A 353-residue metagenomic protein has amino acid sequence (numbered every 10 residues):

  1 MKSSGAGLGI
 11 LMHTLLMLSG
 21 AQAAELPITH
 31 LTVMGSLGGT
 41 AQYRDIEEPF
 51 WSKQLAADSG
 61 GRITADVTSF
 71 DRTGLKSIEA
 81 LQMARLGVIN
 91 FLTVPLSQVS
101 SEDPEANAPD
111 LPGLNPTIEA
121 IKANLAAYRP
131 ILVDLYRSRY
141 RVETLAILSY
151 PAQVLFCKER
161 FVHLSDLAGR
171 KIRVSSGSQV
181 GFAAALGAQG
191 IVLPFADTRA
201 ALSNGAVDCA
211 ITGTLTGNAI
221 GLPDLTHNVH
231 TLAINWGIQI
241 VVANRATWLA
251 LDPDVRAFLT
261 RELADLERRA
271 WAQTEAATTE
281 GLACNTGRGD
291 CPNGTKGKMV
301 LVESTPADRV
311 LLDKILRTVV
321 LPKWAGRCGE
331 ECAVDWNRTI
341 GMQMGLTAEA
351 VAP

Functional and structural regions predicted by a protein language model:
M1-G5: Positively charged n-region of N-terminal signal peptides that target proteins for export
G7-S19: Bacterial N-terminal signal peptides
A24-E119, S138-R139, E143-P353: N-terminal secretory/targeting leader peptides
P116-L135: A gly/proline- and charged-residue-enriched helix-loop-helix capping module
